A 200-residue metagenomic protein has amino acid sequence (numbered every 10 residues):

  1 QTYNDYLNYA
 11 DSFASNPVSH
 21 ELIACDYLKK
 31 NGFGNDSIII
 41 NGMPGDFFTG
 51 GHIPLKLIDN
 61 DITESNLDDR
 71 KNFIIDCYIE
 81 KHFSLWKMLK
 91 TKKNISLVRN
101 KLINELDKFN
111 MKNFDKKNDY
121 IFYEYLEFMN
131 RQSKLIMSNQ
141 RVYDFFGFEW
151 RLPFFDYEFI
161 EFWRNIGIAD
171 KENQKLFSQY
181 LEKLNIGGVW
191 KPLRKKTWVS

Functional and structural regions predicted by a protein language model:
Q1-F114, N139-G188: ATP-dependent adenylate-handling active sites, centered on carboxylate activation for C-N bond formation
N118-I121: Polyanion-binding catalytic cores of nucleic-acid enzymes and NTP/SAM-utilizing transferases
Y125-S138: Core structural elements
N130-S133, F159, K195: Short linear sequence elements within intrinsically disordered, low-complexity coil regions
V189-R194: Predominantly late transmembrane helices and immediately cytosolic-facing juxtamembrane segments
V199-S200: Alpha-helical membrane-targeting segments
